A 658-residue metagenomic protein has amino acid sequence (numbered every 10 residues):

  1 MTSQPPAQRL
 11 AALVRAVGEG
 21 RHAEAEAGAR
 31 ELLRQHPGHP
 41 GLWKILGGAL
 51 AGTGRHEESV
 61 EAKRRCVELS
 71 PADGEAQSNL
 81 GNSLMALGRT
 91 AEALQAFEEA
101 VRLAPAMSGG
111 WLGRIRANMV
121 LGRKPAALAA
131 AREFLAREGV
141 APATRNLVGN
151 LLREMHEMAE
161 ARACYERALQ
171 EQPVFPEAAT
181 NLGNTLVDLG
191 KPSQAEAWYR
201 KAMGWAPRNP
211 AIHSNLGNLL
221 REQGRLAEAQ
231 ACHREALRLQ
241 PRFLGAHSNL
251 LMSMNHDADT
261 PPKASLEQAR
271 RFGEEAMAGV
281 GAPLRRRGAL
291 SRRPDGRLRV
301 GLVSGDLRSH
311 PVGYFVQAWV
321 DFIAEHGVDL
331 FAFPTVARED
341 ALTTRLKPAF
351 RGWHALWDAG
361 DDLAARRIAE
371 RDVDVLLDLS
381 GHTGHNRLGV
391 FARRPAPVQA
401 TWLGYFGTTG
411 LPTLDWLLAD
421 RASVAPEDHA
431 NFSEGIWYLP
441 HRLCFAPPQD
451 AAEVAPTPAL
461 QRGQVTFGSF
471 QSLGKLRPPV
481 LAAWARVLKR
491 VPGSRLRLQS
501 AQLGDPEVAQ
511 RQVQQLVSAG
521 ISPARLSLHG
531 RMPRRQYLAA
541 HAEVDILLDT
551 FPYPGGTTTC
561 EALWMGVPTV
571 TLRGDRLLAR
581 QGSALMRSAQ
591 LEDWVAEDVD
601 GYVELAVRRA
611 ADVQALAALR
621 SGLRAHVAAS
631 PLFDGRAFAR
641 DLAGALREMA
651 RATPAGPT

Functional and structural regions predicted by a protein language model:
M1-Q464, A482, Q514-I521, L528 (+6 more regions): Alpha-helical solenoid repeat scaffolds of the TPR/TPR-like class and their adjacent stem/linker regions that mediate
V303, F470-Q471, Q499, H529: Short hydrophobic "strand-cap" motifs at the C-terminus of beta-strands
G327-D329, A485-S518, P523: A conserved nucleotide-sugar
G381-T383, L473, Y553-P554: Short glycine-rich anion-binding loops that position phosphate/pyrophosphate groups of nucleotides and phosphorylated
G468-P479: Substrate-binding clefts and catalytic carboxylate motifs of secreted carbohydrate-active enzymes
L548, A562: Donor-sugar nucleotide-binding helix/loop cap in glycosyltransferases
T550-T557, L577-L578: Active-site donor-sugar recognition loop in glycosyltransferases
L563-W564, R587: Short alpha-helix at the nucleotide-sugar/activated-sugar donor binding site of glycosyltransferases and closely
